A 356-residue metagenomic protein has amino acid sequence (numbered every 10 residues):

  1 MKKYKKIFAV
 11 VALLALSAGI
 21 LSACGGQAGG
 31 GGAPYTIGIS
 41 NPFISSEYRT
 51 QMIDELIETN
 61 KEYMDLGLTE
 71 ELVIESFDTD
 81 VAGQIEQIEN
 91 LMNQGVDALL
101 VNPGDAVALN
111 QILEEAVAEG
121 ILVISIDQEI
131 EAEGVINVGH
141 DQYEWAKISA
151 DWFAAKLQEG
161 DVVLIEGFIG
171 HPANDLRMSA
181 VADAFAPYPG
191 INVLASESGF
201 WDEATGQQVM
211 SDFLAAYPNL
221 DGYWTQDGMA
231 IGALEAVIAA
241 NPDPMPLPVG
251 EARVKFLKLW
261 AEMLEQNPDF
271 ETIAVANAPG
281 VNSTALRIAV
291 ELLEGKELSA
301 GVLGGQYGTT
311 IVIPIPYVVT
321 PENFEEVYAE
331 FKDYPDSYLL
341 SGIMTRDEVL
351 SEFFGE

Functional and structural regions predicted by a protein language model:
M1-T36, M92-N93, E114-I121, D347-E356: Short, low-complexity disordered leader/linker segments with a strong preference for bacterial N-terminal type II
A12, A184-Y188, I288-E356: Hinge/cleft segment of the Venus flytrap/periplasmic-binding protein
T36-Y63, G67, L72-E86, N102-A106 (+2 more regions): Extracytoplasmic "Venus flytrap"
I37, Q84, V138-V162, L176 (+3 more regions): Hydrophobic alpha-helical segments within soluble ligand-binding/sensing domains
S76-F77, I130-W152, L164-F168, S196 (+1 more regions): Short beta-strand elements at the ligand-binding edges of bilobed clamshell
E89, D97-V117, V181, G199-A261: Hydrophobic alpha-helical
A106-E144, I148, V254-L259, Q266: Flexible loop/hinge segments that line or gate small-molecule binding clefts
E251-V319: Flexible loop/turn connectors
